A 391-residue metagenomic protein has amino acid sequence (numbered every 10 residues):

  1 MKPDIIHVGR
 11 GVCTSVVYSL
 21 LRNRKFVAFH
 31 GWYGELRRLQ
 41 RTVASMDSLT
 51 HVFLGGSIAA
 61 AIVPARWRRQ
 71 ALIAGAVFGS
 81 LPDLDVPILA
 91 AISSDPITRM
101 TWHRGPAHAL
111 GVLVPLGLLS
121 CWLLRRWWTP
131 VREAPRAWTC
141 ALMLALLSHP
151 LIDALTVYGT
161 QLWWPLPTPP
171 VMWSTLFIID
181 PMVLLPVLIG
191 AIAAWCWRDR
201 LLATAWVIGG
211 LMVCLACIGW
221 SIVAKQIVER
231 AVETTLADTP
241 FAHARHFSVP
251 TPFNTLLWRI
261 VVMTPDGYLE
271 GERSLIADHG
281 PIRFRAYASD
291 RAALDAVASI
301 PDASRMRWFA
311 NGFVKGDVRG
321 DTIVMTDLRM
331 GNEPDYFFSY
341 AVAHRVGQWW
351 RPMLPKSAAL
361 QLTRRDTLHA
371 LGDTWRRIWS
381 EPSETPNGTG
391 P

Functional and structural regions predicted by a protein language model:
M1-R10: Extreme N-terminal basic, low-complexity initiation segments that serve as generic localization/processing leaders
G9, L20, A28-E35, E270 (+3 more regions): Intrinsically disordered, low-complexity regions enriched in small/polar residues
G9, R41-V43, G388: Short hotspots in intrinsically disordered terminal tails
T14-R230, T234-P250: N-terminal membrane-targeting hydrophobic helices
A242-R245, L256-P391: Extracytosolic and intramembrane catalytic regions of membrane-associated proteins in envelope/secretory systems
